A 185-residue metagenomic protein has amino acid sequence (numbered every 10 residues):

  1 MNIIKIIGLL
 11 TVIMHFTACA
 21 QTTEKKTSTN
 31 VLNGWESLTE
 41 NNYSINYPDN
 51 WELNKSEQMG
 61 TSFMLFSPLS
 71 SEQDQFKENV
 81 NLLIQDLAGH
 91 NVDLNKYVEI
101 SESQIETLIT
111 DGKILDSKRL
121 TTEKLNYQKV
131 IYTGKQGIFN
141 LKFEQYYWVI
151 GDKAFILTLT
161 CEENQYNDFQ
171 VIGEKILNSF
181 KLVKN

Functional and structural regions predicted by a protein language model:
N2-I3, F16-Q75, L115, R119 (+3 more regions): N-terminal targeting sequences that direct proteins away from the cytosol to non-cytosolic compartments
I7-H15: Bacterial N-terminal signal peptides
L9, K153-I156: Glycine-rich, often proline-containing surface loops adjacent to acidic residues and nearby aromatics that form
N46, N81-L83, I156: Soluble periplasmic/extracytoplasmic beta-strand elements of cell-envelope proteins
L65-V98: A short acidic-to-branched-hydrophobic micro-motif
L87, D152-K153: Short loop segments at secondary-structure junctions
V98-W148: Signature of long, low-cysteine stretches enriched in small and polar/charged residues
K129, I156-T158: Structural recognition of the beta-strand scaffold that forms the well-ordered cores of secreted hydrolase catalytic
